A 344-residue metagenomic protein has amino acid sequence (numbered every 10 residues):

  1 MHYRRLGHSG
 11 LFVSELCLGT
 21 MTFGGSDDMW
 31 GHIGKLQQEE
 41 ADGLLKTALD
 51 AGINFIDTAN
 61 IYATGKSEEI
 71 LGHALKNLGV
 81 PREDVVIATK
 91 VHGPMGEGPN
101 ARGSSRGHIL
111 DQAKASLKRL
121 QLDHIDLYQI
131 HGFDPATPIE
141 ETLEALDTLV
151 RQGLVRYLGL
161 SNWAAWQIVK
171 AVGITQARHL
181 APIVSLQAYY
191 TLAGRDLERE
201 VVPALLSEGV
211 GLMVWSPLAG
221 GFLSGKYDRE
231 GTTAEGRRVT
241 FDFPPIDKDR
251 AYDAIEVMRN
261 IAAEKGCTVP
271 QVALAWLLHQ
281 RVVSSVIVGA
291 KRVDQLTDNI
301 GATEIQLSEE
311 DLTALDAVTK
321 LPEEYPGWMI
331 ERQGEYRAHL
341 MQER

Functional and structural regions predicted by a protein language model:
M1-H2, D42, G231-E264, H279-V283 (+2 more regions): Terminal-tail/helix-coil boundary detector
M1-V85, R151: N-terminal binding-site loop/beta-alpha segment at the start of enzyme catalytic domains that lines or forms
L6, L18, A41, I56 (+13 more regions): Conserved, mostly hydrophobic/aromatic
V13-C17, N54-F55, D84-A88, H124-L127 (+4 more regions): Structural preference for beta-strand elements that scaffold enzyme active sites
D27-D28, I33, P94-D196, E200: Glycine/proline-rich, positively charged, aromatic-decorated active-site loop/lid region on the catalytic face
L45, E68, G72-L75, A113-L117 (+7 more regions): Generic structural signal for well-ordered alpha-helices, preferentially at hydrophobic/aromatic core positions
L197-E235, T268: Aromatic-lined glycan-binding groove of carbohydrate-active enzymes
